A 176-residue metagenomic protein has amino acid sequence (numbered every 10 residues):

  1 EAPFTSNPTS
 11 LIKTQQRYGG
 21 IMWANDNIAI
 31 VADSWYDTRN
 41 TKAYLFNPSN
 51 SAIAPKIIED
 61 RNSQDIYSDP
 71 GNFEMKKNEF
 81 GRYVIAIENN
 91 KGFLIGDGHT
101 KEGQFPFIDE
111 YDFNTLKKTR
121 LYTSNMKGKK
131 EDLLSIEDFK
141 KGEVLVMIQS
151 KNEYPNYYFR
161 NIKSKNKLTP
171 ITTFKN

Functional and structural regions predicted by a protein language model:
E1, D33-P48, N90-Q104: Short, conserved, GDST-rich strand-edge loop motifs in beta-rich repeat architectures
A2-T5, P48-S51, D112-L116, I162-S164: Short loop/turn segments that connect beta-strands within beta-propeller blades
T5, I12-Q16, N78-R82: Extended non-catalytic domains of envelope/secretory-pathway proteins
N7-I12, G71-E74, K117-T123: A short beta-strand motif characteristic of beta-propeller blades
P8-T9, I53-P55: Cationic-aromatic interfacial patches
T14-Y18, N62-S68, E74: Blade-loop segments of beta-propeller domains
Y18-A24, I30-S34, N40-A43, P55-N62 (+3 more regions): Non-catalytic accessory segments flanking enzyme active sites
P70-N90, L134-F139: Signature of short aromatic-glycine-proline-rich micro-motifs recurring in repeat-based ectodomains
